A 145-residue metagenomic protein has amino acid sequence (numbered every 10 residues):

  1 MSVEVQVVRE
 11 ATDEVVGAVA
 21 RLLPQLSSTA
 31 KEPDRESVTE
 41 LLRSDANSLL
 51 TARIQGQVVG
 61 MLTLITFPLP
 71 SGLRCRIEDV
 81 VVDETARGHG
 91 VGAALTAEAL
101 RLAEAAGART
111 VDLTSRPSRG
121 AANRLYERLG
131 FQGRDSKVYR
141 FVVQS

Functional and structural regions predicted by a protein language model:
M1-D13, G17, Q144-S145: Conserved N-terminal entry element of GNAT/NAT acetyltransferase domains
E10-E40: Conserved GNAT-fold acetyl-CoA-binding loop/helix
E40-T51, R76: A short helix-loop-beta-strand connector motif used in the catalytic cores of GNAT acetyltransferases and, in some
T51, Q57-T66, R76, V81: Conserved beta-strand in the GNAT
F67-I77, R87, R134: A conserved beta-turn-beta hairpin within the catalytic core of GNAT-like acetyltransferases that forms part
V82, G88-R101, R124-R128: Conserved acetyl-CoA-binding loop-helix of GNAT-fold acetyltransferases
A93, P117-D135, R140-F141: Conserved active-site alpha-helix within GNAT-family acetyltransferase domains
A103-S115: Conserved GNAT acetyl-CoA-binding A-motif
